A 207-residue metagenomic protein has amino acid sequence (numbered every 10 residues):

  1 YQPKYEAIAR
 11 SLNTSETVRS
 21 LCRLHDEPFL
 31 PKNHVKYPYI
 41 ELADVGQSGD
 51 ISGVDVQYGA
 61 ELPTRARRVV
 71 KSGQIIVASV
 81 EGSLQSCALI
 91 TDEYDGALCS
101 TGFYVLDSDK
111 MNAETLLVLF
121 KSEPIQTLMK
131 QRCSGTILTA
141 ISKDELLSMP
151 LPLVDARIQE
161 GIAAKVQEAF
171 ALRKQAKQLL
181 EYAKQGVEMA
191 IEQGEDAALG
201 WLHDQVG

Functional and structural regions predicted by a protein language model:
Y1-P31, D155-G207: Non-catalytic DNA-recognition/assembly elements of restriction-modification systems
R19-P28, A43-S72: Sequence-specific dsDNA recognition surfaces
P31-Y37, R68-V70, L89-T101: Short, surface-exposed loop/turn microsegments at beta-strand edges and helix-strand junctions
P31-Y39, Q131-C133, L199-W201: Short coil/turn segments at secondary-structure boundaries
T64-R65, E93, T136: A structural connector/turn signal
A78-L119: A short beta-sheet element
S83, A97-Y104, S134-I158: A short glycine-rich beta-alpha junction/loop motif
E114-S142: Short, positively charged
